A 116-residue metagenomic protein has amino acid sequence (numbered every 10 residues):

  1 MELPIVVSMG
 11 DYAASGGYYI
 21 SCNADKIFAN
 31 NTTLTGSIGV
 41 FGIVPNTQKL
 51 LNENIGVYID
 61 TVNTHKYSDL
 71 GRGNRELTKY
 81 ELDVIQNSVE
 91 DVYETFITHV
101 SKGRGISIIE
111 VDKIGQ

Functional and structural regions predicted by a protein language model:
M1-L3, M9-G103: Small-residue-centered hinge/linker elements
F96-Q116: Secondary-structure end/capping motifs
